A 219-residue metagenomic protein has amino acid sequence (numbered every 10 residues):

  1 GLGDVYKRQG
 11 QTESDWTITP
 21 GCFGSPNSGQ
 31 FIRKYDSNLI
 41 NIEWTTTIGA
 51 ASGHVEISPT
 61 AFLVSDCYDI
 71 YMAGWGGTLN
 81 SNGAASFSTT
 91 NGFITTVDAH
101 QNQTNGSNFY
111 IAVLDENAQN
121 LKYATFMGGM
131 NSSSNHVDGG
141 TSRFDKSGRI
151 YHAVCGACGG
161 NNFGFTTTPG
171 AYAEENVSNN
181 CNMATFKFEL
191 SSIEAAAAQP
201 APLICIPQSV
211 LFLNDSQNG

Functional and structural regions predicted by a protein language model:
G1: Glycine-rich phosphate-binding loop
D4-G219: A sequence-level/structural motif corresponding to short, flexible coil/turn segments enriched in small polar residues
